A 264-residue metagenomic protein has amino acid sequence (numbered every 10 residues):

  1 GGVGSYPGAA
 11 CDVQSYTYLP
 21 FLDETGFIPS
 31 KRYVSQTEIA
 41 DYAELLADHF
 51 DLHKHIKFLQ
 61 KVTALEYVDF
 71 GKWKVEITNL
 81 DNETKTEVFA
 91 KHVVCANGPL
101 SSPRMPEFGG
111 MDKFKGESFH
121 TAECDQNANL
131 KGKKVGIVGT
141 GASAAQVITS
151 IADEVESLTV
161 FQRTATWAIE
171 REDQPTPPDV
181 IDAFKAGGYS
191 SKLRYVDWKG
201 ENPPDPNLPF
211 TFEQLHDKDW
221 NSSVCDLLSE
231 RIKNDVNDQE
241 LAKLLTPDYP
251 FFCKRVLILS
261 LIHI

Functional and structural regions predicted by a protein language model:
G2-M111, N127, T140, A145 (+1 more regions): N-terminal FAD-binding dinucleotide-binding subdomain shared by FAD-dependent oxidases/monooxygenases
I56-K57, G116-F119: Conserved beta-strand scaffold positions in the cores of enzyme catalytic domains, especially in NTP/NDP-utilizing
F89-A90, G116, G132: Active-site acidic short loop of glycosyltransferases
H120-K131: A short, basic/flexible loop-to-alpha-helix module at the beginning of a structural domain
K133-V138: Beta1/beta-strand and adjacent pyrophosphate-binding region of the FAD-binding site in flavoprotein oxidoreductases
S150-I151: Aromatic pocket-lining residues of Rossmann-like dinucleotide-binding sites
